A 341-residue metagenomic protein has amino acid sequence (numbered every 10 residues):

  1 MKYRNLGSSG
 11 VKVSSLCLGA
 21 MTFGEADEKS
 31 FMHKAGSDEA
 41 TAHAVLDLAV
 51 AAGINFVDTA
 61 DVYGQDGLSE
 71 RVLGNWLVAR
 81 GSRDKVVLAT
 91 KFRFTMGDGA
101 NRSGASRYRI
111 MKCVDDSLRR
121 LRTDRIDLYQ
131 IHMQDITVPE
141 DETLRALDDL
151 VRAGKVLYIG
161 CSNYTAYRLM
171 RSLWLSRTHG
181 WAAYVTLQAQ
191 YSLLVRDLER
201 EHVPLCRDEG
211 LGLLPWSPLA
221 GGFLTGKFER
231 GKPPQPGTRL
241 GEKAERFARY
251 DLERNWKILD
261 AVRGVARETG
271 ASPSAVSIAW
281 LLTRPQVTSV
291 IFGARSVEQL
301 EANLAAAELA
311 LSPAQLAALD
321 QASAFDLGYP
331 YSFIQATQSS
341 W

Functional and structural regions predicted by a protein language model:
M1-K2, H43, K232, P236-E268 (+3 more regions): Terminal-tail/helix-coil boundary detector
M1-V86, R152: N-terminal binding-site loop/beta-alpha segment at the start of enzyme catalytic domains that lines or forms
L6, L18, A42, V57 (+13 more regions): Conserved, mostly hydrophobic/aromatic
V11-L16, G53-N55, S82-V86, T123-D127 (+5 more regions): Short, well-ordered coil/turn segments that N-cap beta-strands
D27-K29, T95-E201: Glycine/proline-rich, positively charged, aromatic-decorated active-site loop/lid region on the catalytic face
L46, E70, G74, V114-L118 (+7 more regions): Generic structural signal for well-ordered alpha-helices, preferentially at hydrophobic/aromatic core positions
F92-F94, T165, Y191-V195, S217-L224 (+2 more regions): Glycine-rich beta-alpha junction loops
L198-T238, S272: Aromatic-lined glycan-binding groove of carbohydrate-active enzymes
